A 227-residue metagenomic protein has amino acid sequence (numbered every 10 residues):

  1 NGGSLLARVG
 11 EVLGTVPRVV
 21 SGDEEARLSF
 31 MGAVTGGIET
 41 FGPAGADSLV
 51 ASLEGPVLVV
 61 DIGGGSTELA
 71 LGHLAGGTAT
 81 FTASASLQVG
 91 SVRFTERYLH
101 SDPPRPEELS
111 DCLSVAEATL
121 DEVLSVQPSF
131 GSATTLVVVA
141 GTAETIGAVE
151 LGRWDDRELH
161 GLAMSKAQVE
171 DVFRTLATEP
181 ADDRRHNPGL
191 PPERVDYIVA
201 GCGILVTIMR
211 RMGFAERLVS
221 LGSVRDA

Functional and structural regions predicted by a protein language model:
N1-P56, L71-A227: Helical "lid/coupling" subdomains associated with nucleotide-phosphate turnover
V59: Short beta-strand-loop elements within alpha/beta enzyme cores that line or abut nucleotide/cofactor pockets
G65-S66: Active-site-adjacent helix-turn-beta-strand microarchitecture at beta-sheet edges that either contains or buttresses
